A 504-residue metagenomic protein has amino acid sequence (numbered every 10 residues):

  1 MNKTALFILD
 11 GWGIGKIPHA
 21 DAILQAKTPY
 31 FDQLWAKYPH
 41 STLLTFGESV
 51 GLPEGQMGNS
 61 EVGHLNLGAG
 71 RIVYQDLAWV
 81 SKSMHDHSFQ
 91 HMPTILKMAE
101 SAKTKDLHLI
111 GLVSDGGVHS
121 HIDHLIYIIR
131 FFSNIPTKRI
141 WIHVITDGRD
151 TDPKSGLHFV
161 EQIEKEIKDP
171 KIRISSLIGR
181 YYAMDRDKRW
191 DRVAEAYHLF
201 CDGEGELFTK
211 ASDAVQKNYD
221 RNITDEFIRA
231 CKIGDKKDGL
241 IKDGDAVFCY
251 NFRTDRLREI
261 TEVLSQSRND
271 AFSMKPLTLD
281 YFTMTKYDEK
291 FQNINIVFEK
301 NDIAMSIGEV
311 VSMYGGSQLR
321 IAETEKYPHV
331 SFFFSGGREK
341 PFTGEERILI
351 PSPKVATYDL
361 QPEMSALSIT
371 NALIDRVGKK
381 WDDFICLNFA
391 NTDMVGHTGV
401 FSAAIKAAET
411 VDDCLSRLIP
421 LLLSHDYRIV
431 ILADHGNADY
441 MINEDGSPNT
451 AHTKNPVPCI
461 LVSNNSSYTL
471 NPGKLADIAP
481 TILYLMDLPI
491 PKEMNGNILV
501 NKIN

Functional and structural regions predicted by a protein language model:
M1-N504: Feature captures the catalytic ectodomains and active-site-proximal regions of enzymes that hydrolyze or transfer
